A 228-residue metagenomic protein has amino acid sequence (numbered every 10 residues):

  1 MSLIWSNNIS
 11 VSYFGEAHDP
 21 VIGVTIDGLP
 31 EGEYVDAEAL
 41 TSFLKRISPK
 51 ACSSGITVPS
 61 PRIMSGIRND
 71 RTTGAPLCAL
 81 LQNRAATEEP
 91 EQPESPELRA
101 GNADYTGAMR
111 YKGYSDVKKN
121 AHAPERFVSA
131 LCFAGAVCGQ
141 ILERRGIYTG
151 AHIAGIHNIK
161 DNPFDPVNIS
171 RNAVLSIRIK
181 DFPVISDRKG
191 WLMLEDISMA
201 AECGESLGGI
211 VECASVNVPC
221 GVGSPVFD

Functional and structural regions predicted by a protein language model:
M1-V128, C132-D228: Generic N-terminal targeting/processing segments that precede catalytic cores or assembly contacts
